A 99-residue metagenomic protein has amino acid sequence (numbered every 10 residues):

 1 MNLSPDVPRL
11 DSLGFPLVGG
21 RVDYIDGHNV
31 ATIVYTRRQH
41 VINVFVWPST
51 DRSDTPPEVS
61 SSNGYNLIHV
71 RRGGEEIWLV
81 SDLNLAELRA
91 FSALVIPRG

Functional and structural regions predicted by a protein language model:
M1-G99: Polar, acidic low-complexity tracts enriched in Ser/Thr/Gln/Glu with frequent Gly/Pro and Thr-Pro motifs
